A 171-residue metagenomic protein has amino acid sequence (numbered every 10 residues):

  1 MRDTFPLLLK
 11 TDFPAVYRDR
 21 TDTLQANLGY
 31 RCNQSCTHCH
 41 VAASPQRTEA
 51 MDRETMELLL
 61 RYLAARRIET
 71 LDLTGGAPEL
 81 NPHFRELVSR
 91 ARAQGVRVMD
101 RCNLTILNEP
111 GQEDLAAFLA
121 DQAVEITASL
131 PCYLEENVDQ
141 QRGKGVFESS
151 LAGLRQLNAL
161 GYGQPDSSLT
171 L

Functional and structural regions predicted by a protein language model:
R2-G75, E79-R97: Conserved alpha-helical substructure of the radical SAM core
R53-D72, N81-L171: Radical SAM/AdoMet-radical enzyme domain recognition
